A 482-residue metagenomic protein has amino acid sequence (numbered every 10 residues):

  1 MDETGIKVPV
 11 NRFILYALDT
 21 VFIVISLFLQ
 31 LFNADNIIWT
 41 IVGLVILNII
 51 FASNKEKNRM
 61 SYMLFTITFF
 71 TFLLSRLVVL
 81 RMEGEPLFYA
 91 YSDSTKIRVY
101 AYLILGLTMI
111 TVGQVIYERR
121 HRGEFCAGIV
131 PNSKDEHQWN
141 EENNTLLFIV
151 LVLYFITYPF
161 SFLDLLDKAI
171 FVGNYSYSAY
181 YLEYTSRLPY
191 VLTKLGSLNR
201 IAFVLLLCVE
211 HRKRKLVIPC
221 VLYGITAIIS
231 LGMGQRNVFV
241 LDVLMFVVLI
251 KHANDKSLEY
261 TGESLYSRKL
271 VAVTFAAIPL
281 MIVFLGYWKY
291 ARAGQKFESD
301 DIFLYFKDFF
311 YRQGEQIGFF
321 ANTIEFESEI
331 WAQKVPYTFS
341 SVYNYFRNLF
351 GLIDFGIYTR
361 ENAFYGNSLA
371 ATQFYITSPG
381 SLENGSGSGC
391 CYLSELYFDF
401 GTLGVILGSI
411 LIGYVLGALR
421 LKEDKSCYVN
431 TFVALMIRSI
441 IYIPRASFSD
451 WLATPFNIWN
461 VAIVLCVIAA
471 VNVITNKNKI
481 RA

Functional and structural regions predicted by a protein language model:
M1-K134, Y223-T226, D242-W288, A446-A482: N-terminal "leader" segments that precede or initiate the main folded domain
D19-L27, P86-Y91, F171-V191, S381-L393: Juxtamembrane membrane-water interface segments that cap and precede transmembrane helices
L29-A34, E118-K269, I278-R292, Y375 (+1 more regions): Membrane-embedded catalytic interface detector for glycan/lipid assembly enzymes
T40-L44, I149-T157, L192-A202, S394-L416 (+1 more regions): Hydrophobic alpha-helical transmembrane segments
E56-M60, L205-P219, L421-T431: Membrane-interface helix-loop-helix junctions at transmembrane boundaries of multi-pass membrane enzymes, predominantly
Y100-T108, E183-I201, F319-E325, T454-F456: Hydrophobic alpha-helical transmembrane segments
S178-T185, F275, M281-I412: Small-residue-enriched transmembrane helix-hairpin modules in multi-pass membrane proteins
G385-A482: Hydrophobic alpha-helical segments
